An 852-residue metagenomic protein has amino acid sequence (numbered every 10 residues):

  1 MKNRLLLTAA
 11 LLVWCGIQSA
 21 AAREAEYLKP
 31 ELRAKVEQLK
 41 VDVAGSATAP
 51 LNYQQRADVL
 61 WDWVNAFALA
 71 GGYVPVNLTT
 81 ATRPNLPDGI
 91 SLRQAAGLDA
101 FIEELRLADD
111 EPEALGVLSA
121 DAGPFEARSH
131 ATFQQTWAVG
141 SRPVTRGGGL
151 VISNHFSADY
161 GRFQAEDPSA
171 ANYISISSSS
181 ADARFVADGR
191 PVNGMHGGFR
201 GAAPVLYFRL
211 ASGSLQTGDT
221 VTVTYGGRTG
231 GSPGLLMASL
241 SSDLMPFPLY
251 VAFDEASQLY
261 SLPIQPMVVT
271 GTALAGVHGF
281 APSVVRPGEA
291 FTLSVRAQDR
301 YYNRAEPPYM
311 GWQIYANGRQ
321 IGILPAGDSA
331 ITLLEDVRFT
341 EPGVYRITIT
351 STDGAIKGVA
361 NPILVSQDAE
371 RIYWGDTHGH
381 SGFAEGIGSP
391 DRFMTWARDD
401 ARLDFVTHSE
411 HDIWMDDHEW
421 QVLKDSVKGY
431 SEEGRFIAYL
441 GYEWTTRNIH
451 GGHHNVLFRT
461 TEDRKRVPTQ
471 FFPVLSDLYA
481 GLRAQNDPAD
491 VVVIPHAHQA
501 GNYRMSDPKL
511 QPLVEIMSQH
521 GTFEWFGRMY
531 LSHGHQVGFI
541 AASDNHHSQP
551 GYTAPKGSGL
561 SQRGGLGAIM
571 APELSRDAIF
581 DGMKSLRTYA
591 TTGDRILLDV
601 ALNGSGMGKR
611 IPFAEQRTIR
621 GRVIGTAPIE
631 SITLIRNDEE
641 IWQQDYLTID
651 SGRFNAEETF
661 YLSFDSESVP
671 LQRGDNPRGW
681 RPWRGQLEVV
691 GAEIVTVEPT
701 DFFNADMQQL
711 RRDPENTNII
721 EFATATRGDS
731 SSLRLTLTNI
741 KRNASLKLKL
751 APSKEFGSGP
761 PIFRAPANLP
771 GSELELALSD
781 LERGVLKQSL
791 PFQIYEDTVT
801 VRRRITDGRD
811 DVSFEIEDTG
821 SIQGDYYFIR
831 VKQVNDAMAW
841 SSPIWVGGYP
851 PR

Functional and structural regions predicted by a protein language model:
M1-L7: Bacterial N-terminal signal peptides that target proteins for export
L7-T8, Q54-R56, A305: Intrinsically disordered, low-complexity regions enriched in Ser/Pro/Gly/Gln/His and often acidic
T8-G16: Bacterial N-terminal signal peptides
G16, L92, Y160-G161, R296 (+1 more regions): Intrinsically disordered, low-complexity regions enriched for glutamine and histidine
A20-E24: Boundary at the C-terminal end of the N-terminal hydrophobic targeting segment
Y27-A47, L51-Y53, D58-W63, F67-L69 (+1 more regions): Ser/Thr/Pro/Gly-rich, low-complexity intrinsically disordered stalk/linker tracts of secreted and surface-exposed
G276-R852: Extended, charged catalytic domains and RNA/DNA-binding interfaces, predominantly in divalent-metal-using enzymes
